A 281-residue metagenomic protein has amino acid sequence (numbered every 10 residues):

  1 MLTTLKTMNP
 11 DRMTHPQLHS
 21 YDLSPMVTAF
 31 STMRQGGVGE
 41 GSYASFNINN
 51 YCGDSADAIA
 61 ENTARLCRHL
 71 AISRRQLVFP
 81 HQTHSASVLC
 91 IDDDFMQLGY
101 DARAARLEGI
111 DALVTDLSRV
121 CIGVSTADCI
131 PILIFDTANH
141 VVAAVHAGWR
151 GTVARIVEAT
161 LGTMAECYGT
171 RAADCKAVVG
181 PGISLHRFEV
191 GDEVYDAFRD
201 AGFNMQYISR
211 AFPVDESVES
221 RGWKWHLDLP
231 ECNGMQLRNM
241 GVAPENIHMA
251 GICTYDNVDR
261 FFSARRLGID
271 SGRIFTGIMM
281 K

Functional and structural regions predicted by a protein language model:
M1-K281: Active-site microenvironment for binding and transforming phosphate-containing groups
